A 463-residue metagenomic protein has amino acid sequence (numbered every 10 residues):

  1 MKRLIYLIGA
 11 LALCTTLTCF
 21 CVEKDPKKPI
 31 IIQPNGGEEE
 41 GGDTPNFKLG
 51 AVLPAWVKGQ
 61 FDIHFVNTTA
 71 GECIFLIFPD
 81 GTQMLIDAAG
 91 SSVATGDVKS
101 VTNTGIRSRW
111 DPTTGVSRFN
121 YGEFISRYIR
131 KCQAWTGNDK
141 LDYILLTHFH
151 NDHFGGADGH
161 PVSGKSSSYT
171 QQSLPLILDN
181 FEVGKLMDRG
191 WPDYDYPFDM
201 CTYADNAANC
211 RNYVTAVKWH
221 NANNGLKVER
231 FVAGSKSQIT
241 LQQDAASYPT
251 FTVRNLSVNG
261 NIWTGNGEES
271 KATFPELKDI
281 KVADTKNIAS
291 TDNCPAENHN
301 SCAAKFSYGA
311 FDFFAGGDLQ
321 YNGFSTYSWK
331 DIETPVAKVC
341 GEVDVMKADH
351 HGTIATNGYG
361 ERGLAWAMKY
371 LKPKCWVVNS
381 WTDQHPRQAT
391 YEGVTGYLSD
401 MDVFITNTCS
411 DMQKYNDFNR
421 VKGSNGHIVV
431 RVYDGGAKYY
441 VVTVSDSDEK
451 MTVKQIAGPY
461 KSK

Functional and structural regions predicted by a protein language model:
M1-L4: Positively charged n-region of N-terminal signal peptides that target proteins for export
I8-T16: Bacterial N-terminal signal peptides
T18-F20: C-terminal motif of bacterial Sec signal peptides marking the signal peptidase cleavage site
D25, P29-I30, P34-D62, T68-T69 (+4 more regions): Flexible, acidic/histidine-containing loops and adjacent segments that form or flank the divalent-metal
E72-L76, M84-I86, S92-D97, I262-G267 (+3 more regions): Short, solvent-exposed loop/turn elements at domain surfaces
P79-M84, G90-M187, A337-T353, K372-W376: Active-site metal-binding motif and surrounding structural segment of the metallo-beta-lactamase
H150-D152, W191-D193, L319-Q320, D349-T353 (+1 more regions): Catalytic metal-binding/acid-base residues of hydrolase active sites
S325-R431: Long, structured stretches of catalytic cores involved in phosphate-ester chemistry, encompassing
